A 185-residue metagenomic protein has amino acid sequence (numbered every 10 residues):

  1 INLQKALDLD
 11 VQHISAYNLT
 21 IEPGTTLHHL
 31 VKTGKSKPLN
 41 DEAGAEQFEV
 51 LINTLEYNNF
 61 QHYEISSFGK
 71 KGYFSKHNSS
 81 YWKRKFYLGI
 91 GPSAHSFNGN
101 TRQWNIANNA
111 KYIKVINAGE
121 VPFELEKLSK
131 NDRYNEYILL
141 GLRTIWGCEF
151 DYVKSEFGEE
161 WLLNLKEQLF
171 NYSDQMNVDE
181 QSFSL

Functional and structural regions predicted by a protein language model:
I1-E159: C-terminal scaffold of the Radical SAM
N58-N59, N171-M176: Short secondary-structure junctions
Y81, Q175-V178: A structural signal for short hydrophobic beta-strand segments in well-ordered beta-sheet cores
G158-S173: Short amphipathic alpha-helical interaction segments
D179-L185: Accessory beta->alpha helical hairpin/"wing" motif in late/C-terminal subdomains of nucleic-acid enzymes
